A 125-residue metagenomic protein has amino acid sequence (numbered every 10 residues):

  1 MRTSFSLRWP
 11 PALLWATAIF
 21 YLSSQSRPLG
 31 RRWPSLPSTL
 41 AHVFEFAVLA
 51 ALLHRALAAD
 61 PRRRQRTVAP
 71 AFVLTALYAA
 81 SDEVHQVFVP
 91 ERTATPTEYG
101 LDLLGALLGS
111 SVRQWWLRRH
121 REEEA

Functional and structural regions predicted by a protein language model:
M1-R55: "…centered on the first transmembrane helix and the immediately adjacent amphipathic helix/loop
S4-P10, L36, R62-P70, T95-P96: Membrane-helix interface segments
A12-S23, V68-V84: Small-polar-interrupted transmembrane alpha-helices in polytopic inner-membrane proteins
Q25-S26, A58, P90, L117: Short helix-capping/hinge motifs at transmembrane helix termini and TM-loop junctions
W33-L36, A80-L103: Interfacial helix-loop-helix junctions of multi-pass membrane proteins
E45-D60, L104-L117: Membrane-interfacial alpha-helical segments at the cytosolic side of multi-pass membrane proteins
H120-A125: Short, charged juxtamembrane terminal tails flanking transmembrane helices
